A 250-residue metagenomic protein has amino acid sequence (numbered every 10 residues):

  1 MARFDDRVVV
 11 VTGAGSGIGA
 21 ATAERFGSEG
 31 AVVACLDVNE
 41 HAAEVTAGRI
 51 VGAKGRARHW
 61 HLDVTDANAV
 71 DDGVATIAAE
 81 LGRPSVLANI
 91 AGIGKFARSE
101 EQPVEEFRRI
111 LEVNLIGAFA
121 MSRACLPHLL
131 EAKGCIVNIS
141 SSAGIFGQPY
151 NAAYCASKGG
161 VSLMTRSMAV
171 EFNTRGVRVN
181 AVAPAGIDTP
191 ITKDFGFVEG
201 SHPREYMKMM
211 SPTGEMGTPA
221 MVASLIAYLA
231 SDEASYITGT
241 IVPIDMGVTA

Functional and structural regions predicted by a protein language model:
V8, G15-S16: Conserved glycine-rich cofactor-binding loop
A31-V45: Conserved glycine-rich Rossmann-like NAD(P)H-binding loop of the short-chain dehydrogenase/reductase
R98-S99, P103-R108, M207: Substrate-binding pocket helix/loop in short-chain dehydrogenase/reductase
F119-S122, E215-I244, T249: C-terminal substrate-recognition "lid" of short-chain dehydrogenase/reductases
S122, S157, T165: Active-site helix of classical SDR
P127, V170-T174, S235: Alpha-helical segment proximal to the catalytic Tyr-Lys
S141: Residue(s) in the substrate-gating loop at a strand-loop-helix junction that position the organic substrate next
